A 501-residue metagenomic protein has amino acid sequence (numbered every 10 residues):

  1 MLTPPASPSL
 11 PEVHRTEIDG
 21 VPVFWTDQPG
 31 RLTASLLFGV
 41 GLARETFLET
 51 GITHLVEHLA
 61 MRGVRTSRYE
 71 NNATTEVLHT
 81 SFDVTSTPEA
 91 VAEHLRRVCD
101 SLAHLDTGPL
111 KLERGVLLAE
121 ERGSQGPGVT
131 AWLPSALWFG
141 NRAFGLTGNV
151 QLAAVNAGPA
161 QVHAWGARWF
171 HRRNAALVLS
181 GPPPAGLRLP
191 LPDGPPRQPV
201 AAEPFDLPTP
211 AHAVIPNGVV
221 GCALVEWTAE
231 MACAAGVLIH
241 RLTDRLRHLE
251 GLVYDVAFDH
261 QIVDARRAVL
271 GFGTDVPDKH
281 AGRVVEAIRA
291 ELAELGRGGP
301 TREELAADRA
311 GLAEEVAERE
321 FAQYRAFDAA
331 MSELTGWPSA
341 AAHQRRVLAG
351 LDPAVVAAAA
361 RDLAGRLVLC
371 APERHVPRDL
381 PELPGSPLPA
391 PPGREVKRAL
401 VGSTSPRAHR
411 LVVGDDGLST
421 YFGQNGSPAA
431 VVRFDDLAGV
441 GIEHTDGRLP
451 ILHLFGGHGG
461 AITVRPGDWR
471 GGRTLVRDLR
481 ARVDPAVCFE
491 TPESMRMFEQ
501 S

Functional and structural regions predicted by a protein language model:
M1-R68, H163-L249, P372-S501: His/Glu-rich zincin catalytic helix
P4-R15, S135-A175, S332-A360: Histidine-acidic residue clusters that define the catalytic metal-binding segment of zinc metallopeptidase domains
G39, E113-R114, L118, A290-A293 (+4 more regions): Non-catalytic interaction/regulatory segments
S67-W165, A290, R302-Y324, D478-S501: Acidic/histidine-enriched segments that form metal/cofactor-coordinating and catalytic pocket/exosite environments
C99-G108, L187-Q198, A290-G299: A common structural junction motif
A235, I239-V276: A structural supersecondary motif
F272-R302: Extended amphipathic alpha-helical segments enriched in small hydrophobics
